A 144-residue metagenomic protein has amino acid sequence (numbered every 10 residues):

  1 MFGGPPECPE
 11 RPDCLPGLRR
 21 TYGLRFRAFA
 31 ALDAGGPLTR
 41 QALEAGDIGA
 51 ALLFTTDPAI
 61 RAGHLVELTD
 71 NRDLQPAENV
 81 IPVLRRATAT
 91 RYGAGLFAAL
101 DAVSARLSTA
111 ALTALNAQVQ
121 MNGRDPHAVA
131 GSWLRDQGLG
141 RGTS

Functional and structural regions predicted by a protein language model:
M1-G36, R40, R124-A128: Bilobed "Venus flytrap"/periplasmic-binding protein-like clamshell domains and structurally analogous long
G4-R11, R86-A89, A105: Short coil/turn segments
E10-D13, A94-R141: Ligand-binding clefts/hinges and TM-proximal coupling segments of bilobed small-molecule sensing domains
A45-A50, A59-D73: Ligand-binding "clamshell"
F54, L74-V80: A post-motif C-terminal structural segment
F54-T56, R86: Short secondary-structure boundary segments
E78-G93: A bilobed periplasmic-binding-protein/Venus flytrap-type ligand-binding module shared by bacterial periplasmic
